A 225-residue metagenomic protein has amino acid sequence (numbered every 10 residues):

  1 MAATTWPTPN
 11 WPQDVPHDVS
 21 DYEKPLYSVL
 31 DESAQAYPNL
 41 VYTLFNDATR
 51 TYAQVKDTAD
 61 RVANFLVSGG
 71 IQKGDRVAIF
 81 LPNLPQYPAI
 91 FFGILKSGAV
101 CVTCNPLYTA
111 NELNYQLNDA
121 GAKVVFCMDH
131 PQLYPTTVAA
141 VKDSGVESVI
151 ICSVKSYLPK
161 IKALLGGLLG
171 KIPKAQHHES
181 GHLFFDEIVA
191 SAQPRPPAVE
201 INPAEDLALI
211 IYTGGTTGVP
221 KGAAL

Functional and structural regions predicted by a protein language model:
M1-E23: Flexible, non-catalytic linker and terminal segments flanking ANL/adenylate-forming cores
A3-P9, S28-T51: AMP-dependent adenylate-forming
S20-Y22, V41-L84, P88-F92, T109-N114: Conserved AMP-binding/adenylate-forming core of the ANL superfamily
T51-A53, A208-L225: Conserved AMP-binding A3 loop
T58-R61, A190-R195, A223-L225: Conserved structural elements of the adenylate-forming
S68-G69, K96-E187: Structural core segment of the AMP-binding/adenylate-forming
V77, G98, T216: Conserved G/P- and acidic residue-centered "switch" motifs that form tight phosphate/ATP-binding loops in soluble
P173-Y212, V219: Conserved pre-ATP/AMP-binding loop-to-beta segment of ANL
